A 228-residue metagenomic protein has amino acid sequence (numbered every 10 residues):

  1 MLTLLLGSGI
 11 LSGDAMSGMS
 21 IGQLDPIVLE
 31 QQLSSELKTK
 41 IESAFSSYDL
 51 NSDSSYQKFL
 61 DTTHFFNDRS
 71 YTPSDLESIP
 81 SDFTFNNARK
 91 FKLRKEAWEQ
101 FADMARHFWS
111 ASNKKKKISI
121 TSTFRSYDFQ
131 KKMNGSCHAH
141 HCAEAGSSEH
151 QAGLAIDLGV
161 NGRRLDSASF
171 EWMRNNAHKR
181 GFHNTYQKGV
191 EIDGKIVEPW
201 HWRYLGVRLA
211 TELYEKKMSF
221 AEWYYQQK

Functional and structural regions predicted by a protein language model:
L5-T123, Y127-K228: Extracytoplasmic cell-surface/polysaccharide-interacting catalytic and binding patches
